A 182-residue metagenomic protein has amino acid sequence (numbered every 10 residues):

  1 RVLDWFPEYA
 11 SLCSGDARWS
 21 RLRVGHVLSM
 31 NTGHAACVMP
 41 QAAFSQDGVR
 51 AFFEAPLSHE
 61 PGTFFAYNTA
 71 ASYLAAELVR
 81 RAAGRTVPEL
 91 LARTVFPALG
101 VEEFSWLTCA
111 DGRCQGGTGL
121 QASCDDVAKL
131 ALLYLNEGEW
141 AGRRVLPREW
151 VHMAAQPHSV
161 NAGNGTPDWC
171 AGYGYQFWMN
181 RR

Functional and structural regions predicted by a protein language model:
R1, V27, A66-V95, V127-Y134: Alpha-helical scaffold elements that line and support the substrate/ligand-binding pocket of soluble hydrolases
R1-T32, E54, A83-A122: Active-site helix/loop module of the DD-peptidase/beta-lactamase fold, centered on the serine-lysine SxxK catalytic
D16, T63-F64, G165-W169: Short Gly/Pro-enriched turn/cap motifs at secondary-structure boundaries
R18-L22, F44-S45, S58, D168-A171 (+1 more regions): Extracellular/periplasmic catalytic domains that process cell-envelope and extracellular macromolecules
A36-M39, R80-A92, G138-L146: Structural helix-adjacent loops and short alpha-helical linkers that scaffold large soluble proteins
F44-P61, A71: Amphipathic alpha-helical interface segments
P97, E102-A155: Flexible, glycine-rich surface segments
E102-F104, H152-R182: Active-site Gly/Thr loop motif
